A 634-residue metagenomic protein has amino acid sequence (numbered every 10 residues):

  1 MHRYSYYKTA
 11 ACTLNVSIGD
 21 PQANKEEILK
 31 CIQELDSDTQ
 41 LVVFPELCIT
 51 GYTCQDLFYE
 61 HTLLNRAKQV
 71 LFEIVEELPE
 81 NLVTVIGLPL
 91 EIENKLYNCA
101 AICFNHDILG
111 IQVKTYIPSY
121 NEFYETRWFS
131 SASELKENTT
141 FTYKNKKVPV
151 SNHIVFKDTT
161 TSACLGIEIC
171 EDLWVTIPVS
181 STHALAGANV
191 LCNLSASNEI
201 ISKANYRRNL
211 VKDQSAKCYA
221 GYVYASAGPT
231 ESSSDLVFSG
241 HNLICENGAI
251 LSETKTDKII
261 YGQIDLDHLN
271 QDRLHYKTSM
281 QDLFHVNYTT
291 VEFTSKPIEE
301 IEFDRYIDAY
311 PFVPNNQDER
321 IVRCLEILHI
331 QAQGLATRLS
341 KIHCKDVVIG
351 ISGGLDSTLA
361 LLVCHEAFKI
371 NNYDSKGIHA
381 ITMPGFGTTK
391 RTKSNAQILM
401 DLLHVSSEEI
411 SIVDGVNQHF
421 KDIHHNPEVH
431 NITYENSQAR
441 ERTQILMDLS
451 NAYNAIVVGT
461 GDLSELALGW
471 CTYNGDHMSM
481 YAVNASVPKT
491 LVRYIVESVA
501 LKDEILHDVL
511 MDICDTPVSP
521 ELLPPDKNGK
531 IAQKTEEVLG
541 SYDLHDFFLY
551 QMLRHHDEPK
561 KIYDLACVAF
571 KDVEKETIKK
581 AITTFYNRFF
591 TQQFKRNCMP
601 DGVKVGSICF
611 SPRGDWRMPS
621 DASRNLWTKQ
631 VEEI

Functional and structural regions predicted by a protein language model:
M1-G350, E366-S375: Enzyme catalytic cores with a strong preference for nitrogen-chemistry domains
N24, T159-A163, C218-A220, S232 (+3 more regions): ATP/NTP-dependent adenylation/nucleotidyl-transfer catalytic domains that generate, transfer, or process NMP-activated
